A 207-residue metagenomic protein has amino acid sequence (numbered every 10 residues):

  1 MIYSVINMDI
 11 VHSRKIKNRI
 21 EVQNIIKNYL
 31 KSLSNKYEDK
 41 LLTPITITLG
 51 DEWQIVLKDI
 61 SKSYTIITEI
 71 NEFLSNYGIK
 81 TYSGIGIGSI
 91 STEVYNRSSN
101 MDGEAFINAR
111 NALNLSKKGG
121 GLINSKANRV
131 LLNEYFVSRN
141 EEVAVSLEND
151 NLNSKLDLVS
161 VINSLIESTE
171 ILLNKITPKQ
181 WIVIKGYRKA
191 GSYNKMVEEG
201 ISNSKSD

Functional and structural regions predicted by a protein language model:
M1-D207: Regulatory and interdomain segments flanking nucleotide-handling catalytic cores in signaling/defense enzymes
